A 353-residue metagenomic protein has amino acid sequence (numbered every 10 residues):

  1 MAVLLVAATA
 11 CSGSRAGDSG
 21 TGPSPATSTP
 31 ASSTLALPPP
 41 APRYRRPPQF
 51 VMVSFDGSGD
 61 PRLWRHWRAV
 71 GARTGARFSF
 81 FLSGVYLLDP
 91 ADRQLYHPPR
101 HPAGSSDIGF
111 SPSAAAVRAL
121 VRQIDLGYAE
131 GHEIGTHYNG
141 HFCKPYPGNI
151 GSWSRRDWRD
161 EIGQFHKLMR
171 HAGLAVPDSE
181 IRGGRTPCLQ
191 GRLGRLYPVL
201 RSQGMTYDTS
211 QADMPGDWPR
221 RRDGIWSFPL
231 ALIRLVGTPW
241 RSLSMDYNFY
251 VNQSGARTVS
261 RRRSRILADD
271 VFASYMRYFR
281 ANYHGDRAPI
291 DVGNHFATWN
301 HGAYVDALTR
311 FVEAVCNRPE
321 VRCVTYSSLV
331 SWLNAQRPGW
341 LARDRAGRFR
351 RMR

Functional and structural regions predicted by a protein language model:
M1-A2: N-terminal export and membrane-targeting signals
A8-A10: C-terminal motif of bacterial Sec signal peptides marking the signal peptidase cleavage site
S12-S14: Bacterial signal peptide processing site
G20-T34: Extracellular mucin-like PTS domains
P30-E133, G140-C143, H166-G191, L196-Y197 (+6 more regions): Active-site beta->alpha N-cap acidic-glycine motif
H97-A115, L174-D178, R182-D286, W340-R345: Active-site-adjacent pocket scaffolds in enzyme catalytic domains
K144-E161, R195: Active-site cleft segment of glycoside hydrolase catalytic domains centered on the general acid/base Glu
T309, E313, N317-R353: Active-site and substrate-binding clefts of carbohydrate-active enzymes
